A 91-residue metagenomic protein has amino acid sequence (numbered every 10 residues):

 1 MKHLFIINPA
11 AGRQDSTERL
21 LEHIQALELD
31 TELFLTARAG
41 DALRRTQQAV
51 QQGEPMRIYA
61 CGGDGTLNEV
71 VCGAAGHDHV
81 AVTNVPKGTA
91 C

Functional and structural regions predicted by a protein language model:
K2-C91: Small-residue-rich beta-alpha loop regions that form the catalytic core of phosphotransfer and lipid-active enzymes
